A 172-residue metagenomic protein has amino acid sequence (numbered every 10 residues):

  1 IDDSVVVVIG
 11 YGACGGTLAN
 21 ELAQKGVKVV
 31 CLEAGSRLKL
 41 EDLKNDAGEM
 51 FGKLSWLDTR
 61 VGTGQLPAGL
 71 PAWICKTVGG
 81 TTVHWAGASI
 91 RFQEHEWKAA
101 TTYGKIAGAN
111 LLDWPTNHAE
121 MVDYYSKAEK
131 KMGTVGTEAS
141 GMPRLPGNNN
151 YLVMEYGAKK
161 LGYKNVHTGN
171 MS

Functional and structural regions predicted by a protein language model:
I1-I106, N110-A119, D123: N-terminal glycine-rich phosphate/pyrophosphate-binding loop and immediately adjacent elements
T101-S172: Conserved redox-cofactor binding core of oxidoreductases
